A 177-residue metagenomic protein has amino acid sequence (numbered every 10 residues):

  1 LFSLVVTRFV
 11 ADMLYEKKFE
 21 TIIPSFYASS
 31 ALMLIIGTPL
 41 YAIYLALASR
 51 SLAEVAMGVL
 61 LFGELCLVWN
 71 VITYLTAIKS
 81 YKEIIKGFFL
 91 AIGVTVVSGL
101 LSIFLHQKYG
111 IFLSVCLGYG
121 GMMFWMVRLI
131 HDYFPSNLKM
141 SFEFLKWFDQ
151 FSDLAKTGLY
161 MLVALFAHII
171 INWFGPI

Functional and structural regions predicted by a protein language model:
L1, K146-Q150, F174-I177: Interfacial/gating helices of multi-pass transporter permease domains
L1, S30-L34, A42-L75, I85-K86: Alpha-helical transmembrane segments of multi-pass membrane proteins
F2-Y27: Transmembrane-helix boundary and interhelical linker motifs in polytopic inner-membrane proteins
T21-I22, S80-G87, I111-F112: Alpha-helical transmembrane segments and their helix-entry boundary regions
P24-M33, L154, I177: Junctions where cytoplasmic loops transition into the N-terminal start of transmembrane alpha-helices in multi-pass
G87-D132: Hydrophobic alpha-helical transmembrane segments
W125-L159: Interhelical loop/hinge segments that connect adjacent transmembrane helices in multipass membrane
L162-I177: Helix-terminus/linker motif at the lipid-water interface of multi-pass membrane proteins
